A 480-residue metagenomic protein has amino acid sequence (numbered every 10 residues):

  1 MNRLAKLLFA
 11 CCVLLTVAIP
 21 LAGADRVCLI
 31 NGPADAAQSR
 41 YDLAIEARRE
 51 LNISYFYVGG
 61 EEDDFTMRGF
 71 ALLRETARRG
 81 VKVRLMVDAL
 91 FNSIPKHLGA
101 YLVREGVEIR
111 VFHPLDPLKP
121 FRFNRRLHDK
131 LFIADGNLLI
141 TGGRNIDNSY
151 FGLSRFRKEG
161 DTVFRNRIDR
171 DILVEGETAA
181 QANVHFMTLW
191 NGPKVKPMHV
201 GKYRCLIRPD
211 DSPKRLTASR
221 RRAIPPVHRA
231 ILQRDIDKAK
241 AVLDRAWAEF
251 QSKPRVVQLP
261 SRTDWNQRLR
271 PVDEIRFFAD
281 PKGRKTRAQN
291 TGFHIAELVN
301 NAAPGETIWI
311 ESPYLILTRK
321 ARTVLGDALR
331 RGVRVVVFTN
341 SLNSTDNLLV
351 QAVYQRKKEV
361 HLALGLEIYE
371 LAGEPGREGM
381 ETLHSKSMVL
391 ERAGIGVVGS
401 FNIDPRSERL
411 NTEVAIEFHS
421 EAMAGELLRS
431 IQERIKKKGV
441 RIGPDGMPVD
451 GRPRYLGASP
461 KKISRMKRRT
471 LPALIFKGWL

Functional and structural regions predicted by a protein language model:
M1-F9: Bacterial N-terminal signal peptides that target proteins for export
L8-A18: Bacterial N-terminal signal peptides
I19-R84, D88-R110, P114-D129, A134-L480: Charged, low-complexity intrinsically disordered terminal segments
